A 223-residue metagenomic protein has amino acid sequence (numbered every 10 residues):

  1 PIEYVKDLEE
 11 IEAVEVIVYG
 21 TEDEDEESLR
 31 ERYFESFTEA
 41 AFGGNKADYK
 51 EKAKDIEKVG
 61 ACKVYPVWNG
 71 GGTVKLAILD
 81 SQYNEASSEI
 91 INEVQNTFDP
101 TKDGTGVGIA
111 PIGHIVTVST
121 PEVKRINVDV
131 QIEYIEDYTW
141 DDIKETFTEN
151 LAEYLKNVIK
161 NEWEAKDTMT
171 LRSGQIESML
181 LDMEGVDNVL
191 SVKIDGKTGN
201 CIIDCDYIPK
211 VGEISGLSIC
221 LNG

Functional and structural regions predicted by a protein language model:
P1-T38, Q95: Catalytic P-loop NTP-binding/switch module of NTPases
V5, Y19, Y65, L79 (+4 more regions): A structural detector for beta-sheet-dominated domains
E10-V14, C62, V189-V192: Generic structural motif
V16-D23, E27, T117, P121 (+1 more regions): Membrane-targeting and insertion segments and their boundary/processing signals
D23, E122-E133, G174-E177, L181: Short, low-order "capping/linker" segments at domain edges
T38-M169: Carbohydrate-recognition loop of C-type lectin domains
D142-G223: An aromatic-glycine-centered, glycine-rich loop/turn in mixed alpha/beta architecture
